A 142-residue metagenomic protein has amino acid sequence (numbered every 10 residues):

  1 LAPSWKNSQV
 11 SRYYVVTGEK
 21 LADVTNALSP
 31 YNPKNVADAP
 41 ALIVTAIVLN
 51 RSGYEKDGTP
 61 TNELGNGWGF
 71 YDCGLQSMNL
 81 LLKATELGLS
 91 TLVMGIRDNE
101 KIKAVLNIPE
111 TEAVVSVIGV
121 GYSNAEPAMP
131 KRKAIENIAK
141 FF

Functional and structural regions predicted by a protein language model:
P3-W5, T85-E86, E110-T111: Arginine/glycine-rich "motif VI" loop of SF2 helicases in the C-terminal RecA-like domain
W5-C73: Glycine/small-residue-rich phosphate/adenosyl-binding loop
S8-S11, L89, V115: Short secondary-structure junction motifs
L28-P30, D57-P60, L106-P109, K131-A134: Short, glycine/charged-enriched secondary-structure capping and boundary segments
P33-L42, N107-M129: A glycine-rich helix N-cap at a beta->alpha junction
I43, T61-V105: Small-aliphatic-rich amphipathic alpha-helix that forms the alpha element of a beta-alpha
I47, I96, Y122: Short secondary-structure boundary segments
K56-D57, S116-F142: C-terminal helix-cap and adjacent tail motif
